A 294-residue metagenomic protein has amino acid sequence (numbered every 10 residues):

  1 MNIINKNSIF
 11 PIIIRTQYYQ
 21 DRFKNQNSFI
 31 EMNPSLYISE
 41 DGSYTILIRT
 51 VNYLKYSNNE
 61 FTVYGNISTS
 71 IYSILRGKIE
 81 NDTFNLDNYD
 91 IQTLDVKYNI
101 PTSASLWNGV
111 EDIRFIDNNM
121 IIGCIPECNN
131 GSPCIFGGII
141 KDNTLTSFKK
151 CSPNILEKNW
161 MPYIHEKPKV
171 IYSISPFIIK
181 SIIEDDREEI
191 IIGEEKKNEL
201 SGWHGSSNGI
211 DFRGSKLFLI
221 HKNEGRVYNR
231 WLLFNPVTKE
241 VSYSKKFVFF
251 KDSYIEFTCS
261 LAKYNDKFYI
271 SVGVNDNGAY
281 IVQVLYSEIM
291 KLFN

Functional and structural regions predicted by a protein language model:
M1-N294: Beta-propeller domains
